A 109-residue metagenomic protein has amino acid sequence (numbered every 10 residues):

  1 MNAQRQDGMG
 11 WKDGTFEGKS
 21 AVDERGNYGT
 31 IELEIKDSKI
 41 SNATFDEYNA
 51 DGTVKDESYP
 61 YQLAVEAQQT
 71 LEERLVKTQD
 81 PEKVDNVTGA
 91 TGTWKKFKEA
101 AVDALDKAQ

Functional and structural regions predicted by a protein language model:
M1-W11, K19-Q109: Active-site- and interface-proximal helix/loop "cap" or "latch" segments in soluble metabolic and energy-transducing
